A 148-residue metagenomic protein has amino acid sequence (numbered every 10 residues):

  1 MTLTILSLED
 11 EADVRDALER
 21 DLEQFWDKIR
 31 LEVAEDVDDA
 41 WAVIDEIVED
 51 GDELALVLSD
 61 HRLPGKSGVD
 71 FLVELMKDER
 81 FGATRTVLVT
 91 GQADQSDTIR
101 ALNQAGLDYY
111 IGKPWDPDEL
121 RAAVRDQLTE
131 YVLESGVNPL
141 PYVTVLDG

Functional and structural regions predicted by a protein language model:
L3, E11-V37: Two-component/phosphorelay signaling modules centered on CheY-like receiver
E19, V33-L56: Acidic, metal-coordinating helix/loop segments flanking the phosphotransfer/catalytic sites of two-component signaling
V33, L63-K66: Residue-level signal for the "D+5" position in two-component response regulator receiver
D36, S67-D70: Acidic catalytic/metal-coordinating carboxylates
A42, V69-G82: Short amphipathic alpha-helix used as the core "switch/output" element in two-component signaling
S59-D60, T90: Active-site residues of response regulator receiver
V69-D70, A93-Y109: Alpha4 helix (beta4-alpha4-beta5 surface) of REC/receiver domains from two-component response regulators
P117, R125, T129-G148: CheY-like receiver
